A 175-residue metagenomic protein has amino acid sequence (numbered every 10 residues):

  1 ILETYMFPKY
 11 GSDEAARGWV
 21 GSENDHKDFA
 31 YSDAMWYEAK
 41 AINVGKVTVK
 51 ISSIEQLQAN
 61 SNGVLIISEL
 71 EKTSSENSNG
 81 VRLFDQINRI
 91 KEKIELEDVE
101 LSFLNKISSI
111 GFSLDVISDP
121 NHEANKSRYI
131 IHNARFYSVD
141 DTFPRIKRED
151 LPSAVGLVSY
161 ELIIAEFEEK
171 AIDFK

Functional and structural regions predicted by a protein language model:
I1-N24, N43-K175: Nucleic-acid endonuclease domains
Y5, F29-N43: Conserved catalytic cores of phosphodiester-cleaving nucleases, focusing on short active-site segments
